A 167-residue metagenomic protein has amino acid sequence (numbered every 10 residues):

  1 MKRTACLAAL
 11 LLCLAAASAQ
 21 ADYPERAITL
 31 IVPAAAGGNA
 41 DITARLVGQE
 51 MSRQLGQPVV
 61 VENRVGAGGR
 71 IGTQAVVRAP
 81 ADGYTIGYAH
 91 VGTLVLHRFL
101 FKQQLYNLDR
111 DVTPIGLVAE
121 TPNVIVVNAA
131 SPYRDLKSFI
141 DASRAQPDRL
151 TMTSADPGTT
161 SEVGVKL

Functional and structural regions predicted by a protein language model:
M1-L7: Bacterial N-terminal signal peptides that target proteins for export
L14-S18: N-terminal signal peptide c-region/cleavage motif recognized by signal peptidases
Q20-D22, E62: Boundary of Sec targeting at the N-terminus
R26-A35, V59-V60, T85-Y88, T113 (+1 more regions): Short, well-ordered beta-strand elements
L30-T43, V65-A67, T153-T160: Extracytoplasmic "Venus flytrap"
G37-G56, V165-L167: Short, polar/charged alpha-helical segment
M51, R78-Y84, F99-L167: Hinge/capping helix and adjacent helix->loop/strand transition within the periplasmic-binding protein
P58-I71: Early extracytoplasmic/lumenal segment of secretory-pathway proteins
